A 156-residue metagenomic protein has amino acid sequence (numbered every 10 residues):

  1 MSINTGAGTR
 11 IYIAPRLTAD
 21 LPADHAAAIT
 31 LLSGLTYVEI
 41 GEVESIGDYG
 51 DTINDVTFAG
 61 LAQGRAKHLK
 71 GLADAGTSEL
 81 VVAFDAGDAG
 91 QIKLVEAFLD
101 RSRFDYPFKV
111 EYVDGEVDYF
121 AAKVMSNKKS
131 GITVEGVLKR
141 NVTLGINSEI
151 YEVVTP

Functional and structural regions predicted by a protein language model:
M1-T5, T143-G145, E149-P156: Viral virion structural and adsorption modules
S2-V81, M125-V137: Solvent-exposed edge beta-strands and adjacent loop segments that serve as assembly or binding interfaces
L21, G90-I92, D118, I132-V134 (+1 more regions): Short acidic, gly/pro-rich beta-turn/loop elements at beta-sheet edges and active-site/ligand-binding grooves
D74-S78, S102-Y106, R140: A generic structural signal for short beta-strands and their flanking turns/coil linkers
T77-A97: Charged, amphipathic alpha-helical segments
E79-V81, P107-K109, T143-G145: Residues within well-ordered beta-strands of beta-sheet-rich folds
G90-A121, M125: Short, acidic/charged, Gly/Pro-enriched secondary-structure junctions
E111-I150: Short beta-strand and beta-hairpin "edge-sheet" elements
